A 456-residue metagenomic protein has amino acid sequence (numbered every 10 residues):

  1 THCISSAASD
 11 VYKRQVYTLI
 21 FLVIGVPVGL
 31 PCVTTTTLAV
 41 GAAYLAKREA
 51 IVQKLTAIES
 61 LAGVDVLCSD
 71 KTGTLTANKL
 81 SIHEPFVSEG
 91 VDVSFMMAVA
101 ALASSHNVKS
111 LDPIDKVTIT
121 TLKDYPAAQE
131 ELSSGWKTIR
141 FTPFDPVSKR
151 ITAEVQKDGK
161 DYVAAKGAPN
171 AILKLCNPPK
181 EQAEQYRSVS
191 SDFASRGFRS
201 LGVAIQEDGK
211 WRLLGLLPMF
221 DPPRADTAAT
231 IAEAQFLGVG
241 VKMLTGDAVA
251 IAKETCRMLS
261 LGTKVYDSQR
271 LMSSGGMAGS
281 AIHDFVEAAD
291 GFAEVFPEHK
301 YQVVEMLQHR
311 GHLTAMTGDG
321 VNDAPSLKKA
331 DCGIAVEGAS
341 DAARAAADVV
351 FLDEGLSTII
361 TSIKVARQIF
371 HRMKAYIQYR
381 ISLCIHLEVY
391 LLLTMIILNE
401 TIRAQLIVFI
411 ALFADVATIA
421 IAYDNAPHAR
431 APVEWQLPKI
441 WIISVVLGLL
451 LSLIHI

Functional and structural regions predicted by a protein language model:
T1-A8, Y12, I454-H455: Single conserved hydrophobic/aromatic residue that forms the stacking wall/gate of nucleotide- or nucleobase-binding
S9-I20, P31, V52-E59, I397-I410: Membrane-water interface of transmembrane alpha-helices in multipass transporters/channels
I20-Y44, L61, L67, A411-A414 (+1 more regions): Transmembrane alpha-helix detector for multi-pass membrane proteins
C32, T37, T263-M316, A330-I454: Membrane-embedded transport module
T36-L61, H299, V303: Juxtamembrane coupling segments of multi-pass membrane pumps/enzymes
S60-L214, M219, A232-E233, V241-S260 (+4 more regions): Cytosolic catalytic regions of ATP/NTP-dependent phosphoryl-transfer enzymes
A194, A228-F236, V304-H309: Surface-exposed amphipathic alpha-helices with a cationic face
